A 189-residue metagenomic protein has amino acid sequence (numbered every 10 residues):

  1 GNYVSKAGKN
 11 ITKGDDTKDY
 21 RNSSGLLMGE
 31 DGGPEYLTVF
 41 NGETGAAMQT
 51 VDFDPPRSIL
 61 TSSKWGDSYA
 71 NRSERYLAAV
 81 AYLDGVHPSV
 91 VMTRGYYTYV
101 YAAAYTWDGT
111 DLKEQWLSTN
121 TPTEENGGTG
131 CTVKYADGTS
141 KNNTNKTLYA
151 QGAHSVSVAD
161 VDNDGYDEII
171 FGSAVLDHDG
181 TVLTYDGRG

Functional and structural regions predicted by a protein language model:
G1-G189: Beta-propeller-forming repeat regions
